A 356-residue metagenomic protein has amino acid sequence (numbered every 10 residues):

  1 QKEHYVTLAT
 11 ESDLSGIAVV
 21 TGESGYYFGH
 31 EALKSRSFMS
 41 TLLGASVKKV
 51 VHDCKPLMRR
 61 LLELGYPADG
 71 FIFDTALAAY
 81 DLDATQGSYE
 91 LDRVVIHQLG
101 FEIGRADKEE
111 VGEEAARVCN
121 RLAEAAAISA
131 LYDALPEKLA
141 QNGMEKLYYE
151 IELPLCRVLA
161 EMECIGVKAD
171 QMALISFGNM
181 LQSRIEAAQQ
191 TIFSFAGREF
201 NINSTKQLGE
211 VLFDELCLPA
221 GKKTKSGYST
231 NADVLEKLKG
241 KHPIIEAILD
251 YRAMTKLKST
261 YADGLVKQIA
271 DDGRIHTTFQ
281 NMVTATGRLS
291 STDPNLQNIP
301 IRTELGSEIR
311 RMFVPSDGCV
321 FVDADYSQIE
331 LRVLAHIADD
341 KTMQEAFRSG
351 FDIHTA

Functional and structural regions predicted by a protein language model:
Q1-L33, K49-H52, E113-R117, R121-E304 (+3 more regions): Conserved "right-hand" nucleotidyltransferase catalytic core of DNA-directed polymerases
Q1-Q98, Q182, A335: Conserved RNase H-like, two-metal-ion catalytic cores of nucleic-acid enzymes
P56-G65, G70-K138, L153-I165, T205-K206 (+2 more regions): Helical catalytic core of nucleic-acid polymerases
